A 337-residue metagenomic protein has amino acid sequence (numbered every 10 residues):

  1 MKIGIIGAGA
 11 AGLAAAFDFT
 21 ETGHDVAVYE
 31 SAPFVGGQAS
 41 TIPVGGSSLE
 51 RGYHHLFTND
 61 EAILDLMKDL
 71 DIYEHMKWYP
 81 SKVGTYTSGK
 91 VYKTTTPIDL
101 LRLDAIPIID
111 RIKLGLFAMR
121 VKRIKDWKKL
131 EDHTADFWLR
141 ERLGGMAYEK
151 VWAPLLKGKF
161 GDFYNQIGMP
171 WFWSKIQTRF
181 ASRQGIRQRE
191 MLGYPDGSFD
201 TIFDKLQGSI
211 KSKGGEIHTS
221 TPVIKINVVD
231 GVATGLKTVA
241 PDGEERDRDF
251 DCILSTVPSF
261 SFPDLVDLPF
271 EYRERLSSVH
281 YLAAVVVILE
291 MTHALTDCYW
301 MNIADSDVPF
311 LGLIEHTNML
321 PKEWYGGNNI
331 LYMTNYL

Functional and structural regions predicted by a protein language model:
K2-V28: N-terminal Rossmann-like FAD-binding beta1-loop-alpha1 element of flavoenzymes
A11, F34, F260: Conserved Rossmann-like nucleotide-cofactor binding loop
T20-V44: Glycine-rich FAD pyrophosphate-binding loop
E21, F250-C252, T256-L337: C-terminal segments that line or cap access tunnels to active or ligand-binding sites in enzymes and enzyme-associated
G45-W127, P154: Dinucleotide-binding Rossmann-like beta1-alpha1 core, especially the glycine-rich loop that anchors the ADP
G115-V229, D249: Active-site/ligand-binding neighborhood in enzyme catalytic cores
K125, F137, A181-D200, D204 (+3 more regions): Conserved FAD/dinucleotide-binding core of flavoprotein oxidoreductases
D242-C252: Core beta-strand elements of the Rossmann-like FAD/NAD(P) dinucleotide-binding domain in flavoenzyme oxidoreductases
